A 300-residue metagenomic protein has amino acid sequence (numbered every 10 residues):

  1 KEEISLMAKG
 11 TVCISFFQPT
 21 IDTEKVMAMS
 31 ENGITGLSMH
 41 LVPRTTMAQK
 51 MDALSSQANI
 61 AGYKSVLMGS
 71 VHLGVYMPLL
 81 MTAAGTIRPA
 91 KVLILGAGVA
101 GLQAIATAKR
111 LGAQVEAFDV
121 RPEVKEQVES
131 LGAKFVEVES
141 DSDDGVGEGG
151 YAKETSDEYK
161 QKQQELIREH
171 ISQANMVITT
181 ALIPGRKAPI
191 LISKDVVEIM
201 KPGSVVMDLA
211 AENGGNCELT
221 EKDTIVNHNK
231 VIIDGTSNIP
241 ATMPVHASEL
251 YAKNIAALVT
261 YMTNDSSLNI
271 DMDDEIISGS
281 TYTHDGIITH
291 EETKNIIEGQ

Functional and structural regions predicted by a protein language model:
K1-L6, I167-H170: Glycine-rich phosphate/dinucleotide-binding loop and adjoining beta-alpha-beta core of small-molecule
I4, V26, V66, A104-I105 (+2 more regions): Generic hydrophobic/aromatic pocket-lining and core-packing "Φ" positions
M7-H40, M176-T236: ADP-ribose/adenylate-binding Rossmann-like module
T20, I60, G98-V99: Residue-level detector of alpha-helix initiation sites
E31-T35, S70-P78, R110-Q114, E129-V136 (+6 more regions): Generic secondary-structure signature for well-ordered alpha-helical cores
H40-A83, A211, C217-Q300: Adenosine-phosphate binding glycine-rich loop
P78-H170: Glycine-rich phosphate/diphosphate-binding loop of Rossmann-like nucleotide-binding domains
G145-V177, A181-E198, T236, P244: A structured beta-alpha segment of the ubiquitous adenosine-cofactor-binding alpha/beta core
